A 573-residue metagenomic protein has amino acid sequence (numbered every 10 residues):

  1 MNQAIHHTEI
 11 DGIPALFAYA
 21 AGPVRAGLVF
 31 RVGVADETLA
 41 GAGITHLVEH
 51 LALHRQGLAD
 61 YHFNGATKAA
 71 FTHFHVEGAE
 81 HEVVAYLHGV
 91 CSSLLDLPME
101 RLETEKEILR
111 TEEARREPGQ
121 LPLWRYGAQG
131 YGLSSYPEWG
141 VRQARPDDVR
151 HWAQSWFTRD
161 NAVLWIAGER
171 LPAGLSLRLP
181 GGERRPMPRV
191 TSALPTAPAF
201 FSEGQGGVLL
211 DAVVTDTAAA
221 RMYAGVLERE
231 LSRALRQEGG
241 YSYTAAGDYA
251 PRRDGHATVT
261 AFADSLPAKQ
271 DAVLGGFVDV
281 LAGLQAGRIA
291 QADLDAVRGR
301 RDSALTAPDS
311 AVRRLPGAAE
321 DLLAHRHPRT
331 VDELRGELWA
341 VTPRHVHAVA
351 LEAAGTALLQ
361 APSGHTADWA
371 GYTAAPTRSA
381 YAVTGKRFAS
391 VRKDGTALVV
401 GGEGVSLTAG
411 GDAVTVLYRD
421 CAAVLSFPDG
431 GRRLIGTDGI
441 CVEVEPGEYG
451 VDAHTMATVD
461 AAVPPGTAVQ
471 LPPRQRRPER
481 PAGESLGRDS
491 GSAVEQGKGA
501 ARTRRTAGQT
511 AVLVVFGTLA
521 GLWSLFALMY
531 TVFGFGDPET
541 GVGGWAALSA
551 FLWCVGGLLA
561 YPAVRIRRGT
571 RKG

Functional and structural regions predicted by a protein language model:
M1-D60, R150-G239, P362-L486: His/Glu-rich zincin catalytic helix
N2-H6, W124-A162, D321-A350: Histidine-acidic residue clusters that define the catalytic metal-binding segment of zinc metallopeptidase domains
D60-W152, R159, D279, A290-G317 (+1 more regions): Acidic/histidine-enriched segments that form metal/cofactor-coordinating and catalytic pocket/exosite environments
A224-S265: A structural supersecondary motif
A261-Q291: Extended amphipathic alpha-helical segments enriched in small hydrophobics
G499-W523, Y561-P562: Juxtamembrane interface helix immediately N-terminal to a transmembrane segment
L525-L552: Membrane interfacial helix motifs at helix-loop boundaries and amphipathic/re-entrant anchors
C554-G573: Membrane-helix interfacial anchor on the cytosolic side
